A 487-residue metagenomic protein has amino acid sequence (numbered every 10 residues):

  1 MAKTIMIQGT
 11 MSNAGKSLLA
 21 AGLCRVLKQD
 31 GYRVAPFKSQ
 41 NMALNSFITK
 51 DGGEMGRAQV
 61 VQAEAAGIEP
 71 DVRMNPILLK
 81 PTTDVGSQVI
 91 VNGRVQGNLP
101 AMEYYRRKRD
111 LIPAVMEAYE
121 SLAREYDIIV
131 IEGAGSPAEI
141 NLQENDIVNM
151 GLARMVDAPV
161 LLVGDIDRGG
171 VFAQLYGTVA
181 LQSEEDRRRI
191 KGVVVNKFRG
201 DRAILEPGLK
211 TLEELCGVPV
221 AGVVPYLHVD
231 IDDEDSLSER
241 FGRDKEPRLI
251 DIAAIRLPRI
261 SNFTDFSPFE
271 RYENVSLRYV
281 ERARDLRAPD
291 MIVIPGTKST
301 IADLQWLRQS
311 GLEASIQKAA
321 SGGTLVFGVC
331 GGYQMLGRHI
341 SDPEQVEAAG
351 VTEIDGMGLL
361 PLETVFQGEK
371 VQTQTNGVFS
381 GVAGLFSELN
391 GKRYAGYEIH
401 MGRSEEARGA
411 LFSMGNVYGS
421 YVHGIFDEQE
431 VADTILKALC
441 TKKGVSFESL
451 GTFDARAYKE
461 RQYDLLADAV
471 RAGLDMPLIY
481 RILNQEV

Functional and structural regions predicted by a protein language model:
M1-A320, L325, D342-Q345, G368-E369 (+1 more regions): Flexible phosphate-sensing "switch/lid" loops adjacent to ATP/NTP-binding sites across phosphate-transfer
C330: Catalytic nucleophile serine of serine hydrolases, specifically the conserved "nucleophile elbow" pentapeptide
Y333-Q334, F426: Short active-site segment of divalent metal-dependent hydrolases/proteases that encodes the spacing between
G337-G391: A conserved active-site-flanking secondary-structure segment within enzyme catalytic domains
